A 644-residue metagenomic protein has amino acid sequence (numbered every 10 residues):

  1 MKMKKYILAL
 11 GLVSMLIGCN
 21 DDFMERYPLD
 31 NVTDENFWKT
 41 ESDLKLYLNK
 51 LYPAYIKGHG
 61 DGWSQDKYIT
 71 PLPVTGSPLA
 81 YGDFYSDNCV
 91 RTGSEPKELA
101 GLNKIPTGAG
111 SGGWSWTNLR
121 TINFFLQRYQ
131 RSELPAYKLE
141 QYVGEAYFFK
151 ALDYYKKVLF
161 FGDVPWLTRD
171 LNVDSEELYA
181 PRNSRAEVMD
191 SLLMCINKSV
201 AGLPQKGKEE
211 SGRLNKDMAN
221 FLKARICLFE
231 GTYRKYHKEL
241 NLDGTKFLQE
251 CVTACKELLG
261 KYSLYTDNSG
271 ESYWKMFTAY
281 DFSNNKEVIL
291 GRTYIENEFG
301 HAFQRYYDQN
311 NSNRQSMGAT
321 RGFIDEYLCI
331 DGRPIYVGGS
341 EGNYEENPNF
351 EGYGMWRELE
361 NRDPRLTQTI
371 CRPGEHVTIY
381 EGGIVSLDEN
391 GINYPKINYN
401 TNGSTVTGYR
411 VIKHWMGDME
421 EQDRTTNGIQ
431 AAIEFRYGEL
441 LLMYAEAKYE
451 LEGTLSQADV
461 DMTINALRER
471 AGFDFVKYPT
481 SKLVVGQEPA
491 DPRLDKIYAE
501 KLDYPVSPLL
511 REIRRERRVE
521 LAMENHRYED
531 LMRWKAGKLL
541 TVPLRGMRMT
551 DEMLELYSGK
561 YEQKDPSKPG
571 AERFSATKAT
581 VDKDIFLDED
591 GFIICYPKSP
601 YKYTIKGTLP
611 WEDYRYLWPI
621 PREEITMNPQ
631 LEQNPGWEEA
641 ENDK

Functional and structural regions predicted by a protein language model:
M1-L29: Bacterial Sec-dependent N-terminal signal peptides
C19-N20, S115-W116, S191, Y273-P334 (+4 more regions): Long, intrinsically disordered, low-complexity segments
N20-T92, N197-K198, D217-K396, L539-G559 (+3 more regions): An aromatic- and glycine-enriched ligand-binding surface/loop that stacks and positions planar moieties
E41, K45-N49, P53-H59, W63 (+10 more regions): Conserved, well-structured interaction surfaces
V158-F160, P165, F229-K238, E450-G453: Short coil/turn linking the two alpha-helices of tandem helical-hairpin repeats
W356-E469, N634, E641-K644: C-terminal substrate/ligand-recognition segments
